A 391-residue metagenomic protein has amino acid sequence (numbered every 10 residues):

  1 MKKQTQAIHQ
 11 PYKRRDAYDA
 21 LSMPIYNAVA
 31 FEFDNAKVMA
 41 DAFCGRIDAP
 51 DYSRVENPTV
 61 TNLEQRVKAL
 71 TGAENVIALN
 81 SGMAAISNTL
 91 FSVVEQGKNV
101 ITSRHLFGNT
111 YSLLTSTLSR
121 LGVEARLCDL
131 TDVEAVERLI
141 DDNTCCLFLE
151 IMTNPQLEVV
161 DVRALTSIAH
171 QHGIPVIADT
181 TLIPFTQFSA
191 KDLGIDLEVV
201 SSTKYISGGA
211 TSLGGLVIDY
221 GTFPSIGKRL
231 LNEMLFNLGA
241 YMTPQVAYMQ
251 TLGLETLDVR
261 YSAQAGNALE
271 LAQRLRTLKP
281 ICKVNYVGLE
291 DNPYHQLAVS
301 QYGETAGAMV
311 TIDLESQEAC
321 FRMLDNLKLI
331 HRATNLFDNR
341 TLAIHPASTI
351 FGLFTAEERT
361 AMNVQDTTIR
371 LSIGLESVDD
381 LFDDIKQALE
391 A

Functional and structural regions predicted by a protein language model:
M1-Y26, V217: Short conserved active-site loop signatures built around small residues
A7-K13, N75-P280, N285: Conserved PLP-enzyme active-site core in the AAT-like
Y12-R14, N27-F33, K204, T256 (+5 more regions): Glycine-rich beta-alpha junction loops
A30, N35-A84, N109-S116: Conserved N-terminal alpha-helix of the aminotransferase class I/II PLP-enzyme fold
T115, E124, R138, R260 (+2 more regions): PLP-dependent enzyme catalytic core of the Aspartate aminotransferase-like
M249-V259, G307-E315, R370-G374: Short, well-ordered beta-strand elements within core beta-sheets of diverse protein domains
L269-R340, L353-T360: Conserved small-domain helix->loop->beta segment predominantly found in fold-type I
